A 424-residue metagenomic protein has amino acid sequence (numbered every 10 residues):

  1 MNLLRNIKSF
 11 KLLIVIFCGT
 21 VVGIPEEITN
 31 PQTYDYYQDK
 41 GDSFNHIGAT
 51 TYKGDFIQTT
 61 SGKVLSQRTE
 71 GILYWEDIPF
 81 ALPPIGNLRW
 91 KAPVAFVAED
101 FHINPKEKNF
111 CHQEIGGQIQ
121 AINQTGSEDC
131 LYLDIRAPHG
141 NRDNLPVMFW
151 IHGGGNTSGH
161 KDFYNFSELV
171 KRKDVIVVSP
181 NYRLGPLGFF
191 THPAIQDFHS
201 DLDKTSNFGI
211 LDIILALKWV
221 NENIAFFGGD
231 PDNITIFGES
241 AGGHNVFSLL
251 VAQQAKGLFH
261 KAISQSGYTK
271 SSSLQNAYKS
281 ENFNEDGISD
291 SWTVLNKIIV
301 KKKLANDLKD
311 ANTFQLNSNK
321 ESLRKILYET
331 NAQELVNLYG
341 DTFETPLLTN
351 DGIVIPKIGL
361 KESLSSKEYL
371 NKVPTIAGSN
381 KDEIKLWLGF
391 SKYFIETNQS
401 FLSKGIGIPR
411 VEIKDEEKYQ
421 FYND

Functional and structural regions predicted by a protein language model:
N2, N6, G23-I210, P231: Non-catalytic accessory segments of hydrolases
K11-T20: Bacterial N-terminal signal peptides
G117-A121, L215, E222, F247-V251 (+2 more regions): Substrate-access "cap/lid" subdomains that shape and gate the entrance to catalytic or ligand-binding pockets
H199, K392-Y422: A solvent-exposed, charged loop/short amphipathic helix patch at secondary-structure junctions
F227-E239: Alpha/beta-hydrolase fold nucleophile elbow
P231, L258-F259: Core-facing hydrophobic residues within beta-strands of well-ordered domains
I236, I263-Q265: A short, hydrophobic beta-strand element of the alpha/beta-hydrolase
E239-S248: Glycine-rich nucleophile elbow surrounding the catalytic serine of serine-hydrolase chemistry
